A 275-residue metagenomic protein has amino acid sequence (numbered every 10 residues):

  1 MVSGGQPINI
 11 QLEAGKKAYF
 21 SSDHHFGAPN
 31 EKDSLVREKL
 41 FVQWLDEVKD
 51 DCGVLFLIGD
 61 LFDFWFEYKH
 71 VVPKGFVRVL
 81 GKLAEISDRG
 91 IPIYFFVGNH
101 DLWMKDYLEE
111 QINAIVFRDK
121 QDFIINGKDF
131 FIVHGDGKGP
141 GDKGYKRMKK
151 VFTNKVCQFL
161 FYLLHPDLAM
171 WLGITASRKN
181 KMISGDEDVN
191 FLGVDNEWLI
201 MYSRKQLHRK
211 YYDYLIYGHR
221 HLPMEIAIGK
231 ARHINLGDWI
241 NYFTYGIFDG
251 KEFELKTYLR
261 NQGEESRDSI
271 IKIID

Functional and structural regions predicted by a protein language model:
M1-Q6, L35-K39, N113-A114, V194-Q206: Short, motif-level signal for alpha-helix interfacial/capping segments enriched in acidic residues and aromatics/proline
V2, P7, Q262-S269: Short, basic, low-complexity termini and linkers enriched in Ser/Thr/Gly/Pro that act as targeting/leader peptides
N9-K17, S21, F26-I125: Core catalytic region of metal-dependent phosphoesterases/phosphodiesterases, especially metallo-beta-lactamase-like
G27-P29, D63-F66, F96-D106, K138-P140 (+2 more regions): Active-site environment of divalent metal-dependent phosphoester hydrolases
I115-R118, F131, D136, D142-F152 (+1 more regions): Conserved beta-sheet core of the metallophosphoesterase superfamily
I125-N126, I228: Structural motif
G135-W198: Active-site-proximal loop/helix segment associated with metal-binding centers of metalloenzymes
K272-D275: Acidic, low-complexity intrinsically disordered tails
